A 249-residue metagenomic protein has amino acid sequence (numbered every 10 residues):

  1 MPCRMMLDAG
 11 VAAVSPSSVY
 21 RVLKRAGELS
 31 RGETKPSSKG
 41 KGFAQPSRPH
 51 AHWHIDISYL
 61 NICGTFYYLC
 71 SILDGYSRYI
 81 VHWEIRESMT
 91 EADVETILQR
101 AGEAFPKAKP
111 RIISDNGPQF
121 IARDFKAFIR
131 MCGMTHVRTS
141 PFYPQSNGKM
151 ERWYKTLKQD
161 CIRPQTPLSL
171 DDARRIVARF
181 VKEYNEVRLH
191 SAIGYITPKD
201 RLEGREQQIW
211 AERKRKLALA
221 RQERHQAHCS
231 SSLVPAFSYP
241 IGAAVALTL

Functional and structural regions predicted by a protein language model:
M1-H52, P144, K199-A211: Basic, flexible linker segments flanking DNA-binding modules in nucleic acid-interacting mobile-element proteins
P2, V19, D56, I72 (+10 more regions): Mobile genetic element proteins and their domesticated derivatives, centered on retroelements and DNA transposons
M5, V22-A26, A101, D124 (+1 more regions): Alpha-helical structural signal in soluble globular domains
H52-V81, E87-M89: An active-site-proximal beta-strand-loop segment
T65, W83-K107: Active-site beta-loop-alpha junctions of metal-dependent nucleic acid enzymes, especially the RNase H-like/DDE
Y79-W83, V137-T139, R163-P164: Short small-residue beta-strand/loop micro-motif enriched in glycine and branched aliphatics
S114-N116, A122-I129, H136-Q159, S169-A178 (+1 more regions): RNase H-like two-metal-ion nuclease catalytic core shared by retroviral integrases and related mobile-element nucleases
C132, T156-L249: C-terminal domain-tail junction helix/linker
